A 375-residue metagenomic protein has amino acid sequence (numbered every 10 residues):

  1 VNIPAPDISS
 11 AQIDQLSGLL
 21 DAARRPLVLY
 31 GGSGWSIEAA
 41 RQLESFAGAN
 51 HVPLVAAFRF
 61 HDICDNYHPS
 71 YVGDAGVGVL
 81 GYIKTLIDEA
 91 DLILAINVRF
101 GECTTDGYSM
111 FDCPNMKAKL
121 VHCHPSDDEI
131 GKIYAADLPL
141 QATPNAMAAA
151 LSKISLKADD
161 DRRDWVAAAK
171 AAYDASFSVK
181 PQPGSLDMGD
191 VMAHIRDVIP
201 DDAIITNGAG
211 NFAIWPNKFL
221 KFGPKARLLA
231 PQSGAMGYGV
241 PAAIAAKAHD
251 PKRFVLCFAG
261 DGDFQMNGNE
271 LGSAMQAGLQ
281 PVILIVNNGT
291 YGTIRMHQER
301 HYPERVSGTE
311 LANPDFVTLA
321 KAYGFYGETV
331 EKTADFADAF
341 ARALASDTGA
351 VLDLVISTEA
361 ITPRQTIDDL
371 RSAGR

Functional and structural regions predicted by a protein language model:
V1-A22, D174: Conformationally flexible catalytic loops at phosphate/diphosphate-handling active centers
P4, F60-V166: Glycine-rich, acidic loop regions that bind phosphate or pyrophosphate groups
Q12-P26, F46, L86-A90, H194-A203 (+2 more regions): Glycine-rich phosphate/diphosphate-binding loops that line cofactor/substrate pockets in enzymes
R24-I37, A47: Glycine-rich phosphate/diphosphate-binding loops and the adjacent beta-loop-alpha structural elements that coordinate
Q42-N50, T104-S126, K225, R364-R375: A short, gly/pro- and small-residue-rich
V52-F58, V121-H124, I283-V286: Short internal beta-strands
S70, V77, K84-E89, I133 (+3 more regions): Thiamine diphosphate
A168-K252: Active-site diphosphate/adenylate-binding microenvironment
